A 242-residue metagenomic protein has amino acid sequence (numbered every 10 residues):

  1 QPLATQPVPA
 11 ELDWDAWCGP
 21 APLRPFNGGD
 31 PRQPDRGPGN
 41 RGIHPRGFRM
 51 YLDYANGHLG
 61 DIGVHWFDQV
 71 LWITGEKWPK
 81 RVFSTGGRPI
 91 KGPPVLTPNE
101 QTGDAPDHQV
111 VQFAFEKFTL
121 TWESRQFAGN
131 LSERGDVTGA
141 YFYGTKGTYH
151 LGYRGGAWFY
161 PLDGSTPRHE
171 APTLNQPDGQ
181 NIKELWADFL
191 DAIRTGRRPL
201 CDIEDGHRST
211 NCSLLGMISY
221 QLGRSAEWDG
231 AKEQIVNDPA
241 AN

Functional and structural regions predicted by a protein language model:
Q1-E204, T210-N242: Contiguous beta-strand/loop segments that form the cofactor/metal-binding neighborhood of enzyme cores
